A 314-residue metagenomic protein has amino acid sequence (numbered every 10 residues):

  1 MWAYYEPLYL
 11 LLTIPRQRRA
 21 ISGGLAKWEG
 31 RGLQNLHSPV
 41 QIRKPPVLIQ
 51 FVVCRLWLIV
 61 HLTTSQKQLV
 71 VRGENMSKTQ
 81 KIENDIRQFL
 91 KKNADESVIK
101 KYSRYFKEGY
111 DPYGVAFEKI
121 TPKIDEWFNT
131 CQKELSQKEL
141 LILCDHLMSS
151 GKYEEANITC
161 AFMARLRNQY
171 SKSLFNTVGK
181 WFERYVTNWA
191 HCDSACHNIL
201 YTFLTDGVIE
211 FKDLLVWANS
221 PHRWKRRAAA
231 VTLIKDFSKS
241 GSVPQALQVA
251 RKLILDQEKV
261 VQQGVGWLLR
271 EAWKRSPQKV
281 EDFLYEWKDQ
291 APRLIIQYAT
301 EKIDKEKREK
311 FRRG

Functional and structural regions predicted by a protein language model:
Y5-L10, L36-S38, L62: Short hydrophobic targeting helices and cationic amphipathic motifs that mediate membrane/organellar targeting
L11, L33, V52, L56-W57: Short polybasic linear motifs
R16-R19, R31, R43, R55 (+1 more regions): Basic polycationic patches enriched in arginine
A26-K27, V40: Short glycine-rich, low-complexity segments
L58-N75: Short, Lys/Arg-enriched N-terminal segments with co-localized hydrophobic residues within the first ~10-30 amino acids
M76-G314: Alpha-helical scaffold domains
